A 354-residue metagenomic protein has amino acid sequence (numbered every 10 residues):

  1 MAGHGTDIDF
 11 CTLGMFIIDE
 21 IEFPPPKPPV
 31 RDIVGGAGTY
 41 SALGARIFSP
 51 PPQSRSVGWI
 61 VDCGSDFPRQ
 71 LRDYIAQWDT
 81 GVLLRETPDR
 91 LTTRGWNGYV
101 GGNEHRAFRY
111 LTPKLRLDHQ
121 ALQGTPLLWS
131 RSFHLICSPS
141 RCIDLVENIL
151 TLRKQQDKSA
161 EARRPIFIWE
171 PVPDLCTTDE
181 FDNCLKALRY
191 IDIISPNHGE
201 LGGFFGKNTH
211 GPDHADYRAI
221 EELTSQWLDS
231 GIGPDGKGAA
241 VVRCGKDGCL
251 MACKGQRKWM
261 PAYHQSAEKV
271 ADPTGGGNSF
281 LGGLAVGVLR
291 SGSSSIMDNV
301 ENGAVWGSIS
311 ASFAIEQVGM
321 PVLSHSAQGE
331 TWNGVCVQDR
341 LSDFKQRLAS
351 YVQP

Functional and structural regions predicted by a protein language model:
M1-G14, Q155-E161, E180, G206-P354: Conserved phosphate-binding/catalytic region of the ribokinase-like
I18-R31, I47-I136, N148-L150, K158-R164 (+1 more regions): Conserved N-terminal subdomain of the carbohydrate kinase-like
P26-I33, N208-H214: Short glycine-enriched, charge-decorated loop/helix-capping segments at active-site entrances that position
R31-A37, A219: A short, glycine/small-residue-rich beta-strand->loop->alpha-helix junction that serves as a flexible
G36-F48, V146-R153: Histidine-anchored nucleotide/phosphate-binding helix
L43, G95-Y99, G248-A252: Short beta-strand scaffold segments in enzyme catalytic cores
A45, N197, G277: Short, conserved phosphate/pyrophosphate- and ester-handling motifs at nucleotide-, phospho-/glycolipid
S130-S225: Conserved beta-alpha-beta core of the PfkB/ribokinase-like small-molecule kinase fold
